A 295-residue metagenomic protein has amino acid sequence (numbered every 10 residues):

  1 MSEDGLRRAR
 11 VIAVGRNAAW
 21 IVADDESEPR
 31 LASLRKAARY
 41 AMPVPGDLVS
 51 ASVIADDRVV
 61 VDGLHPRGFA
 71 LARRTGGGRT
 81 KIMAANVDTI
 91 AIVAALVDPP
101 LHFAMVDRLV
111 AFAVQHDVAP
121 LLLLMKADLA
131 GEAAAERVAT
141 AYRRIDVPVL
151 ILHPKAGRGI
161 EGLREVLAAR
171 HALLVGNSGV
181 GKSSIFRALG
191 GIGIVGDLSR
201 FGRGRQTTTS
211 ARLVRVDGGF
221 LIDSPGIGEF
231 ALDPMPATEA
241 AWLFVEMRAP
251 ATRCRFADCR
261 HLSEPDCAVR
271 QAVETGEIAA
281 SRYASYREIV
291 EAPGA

Functional and structural regions predicted by a protein language model:
S2-R7, A41-D57, G63-I90, F112 (+5 more regions): Helix-rich effector regions associated with P-loop NTPase G domains
V11, V22-A32, S52-I54: Short Lys/Arg-rich amphipathic alpha-helical segments
A13-G15, H65: A generic structural motif
N17-I21: Short aromatic-glycine-enriched beta-strand elements
S27-P45: Beta-strand/loop nucleic-acid-binding surfaces
I82, V93-D146: Phosphate-binding glycine-rich loops and their immediate beta-loop-alpha structural context
L129-V180: Canonical P-loop GTPase G-domain recognition
K182-G196: A conserved segment at the C-terminal end of the G1
